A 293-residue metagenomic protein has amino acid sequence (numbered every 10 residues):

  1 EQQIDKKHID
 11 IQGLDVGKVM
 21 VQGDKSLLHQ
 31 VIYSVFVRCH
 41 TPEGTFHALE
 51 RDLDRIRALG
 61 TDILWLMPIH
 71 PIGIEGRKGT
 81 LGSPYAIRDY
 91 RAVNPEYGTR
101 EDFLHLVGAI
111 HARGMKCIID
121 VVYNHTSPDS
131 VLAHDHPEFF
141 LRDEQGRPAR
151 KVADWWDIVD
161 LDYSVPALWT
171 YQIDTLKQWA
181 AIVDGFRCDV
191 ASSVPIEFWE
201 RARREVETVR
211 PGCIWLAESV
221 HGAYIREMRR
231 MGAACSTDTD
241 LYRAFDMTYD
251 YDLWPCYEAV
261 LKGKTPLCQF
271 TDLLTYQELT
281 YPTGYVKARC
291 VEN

Functional and structural regions predicted by a protein language model:
E1-L27: The feature marks proteins involved in alpha-glucan
K6-H8, R210, Y285, R289-N293: Catalytic cores of glycan-processing enzymes that make or break glycosidic bonds
G23, V37-C39, H221, P255: Non-catalytic surface loops within mature trypsin-like serine protease
S26-V31, V37-E50, D54-D62, P68-A180 (+3 more regions): Substrate-binding/active-site clefts of carbohydrate-active enzymes
V31-V35, L64-L66, C117-I119, F186 (+2 more regions): Hydrophobic faces of well-ordered beta-strands that scaffold small-molecule active sites in alpha/beta enzyme cores
I69, V121-V122, V190-S193, S219-V220 (+1 more regions): Short, well-ordered beta-to-alpha junction loops that form the rim of enzyme active sites and present histidine/acidic
D174, D189-K287: Active-site-proximal helices and loops of the catalytic beta/alpha 8
A180-R187: Short, surface-exposed connector motifs at secondary-structure boundaries
